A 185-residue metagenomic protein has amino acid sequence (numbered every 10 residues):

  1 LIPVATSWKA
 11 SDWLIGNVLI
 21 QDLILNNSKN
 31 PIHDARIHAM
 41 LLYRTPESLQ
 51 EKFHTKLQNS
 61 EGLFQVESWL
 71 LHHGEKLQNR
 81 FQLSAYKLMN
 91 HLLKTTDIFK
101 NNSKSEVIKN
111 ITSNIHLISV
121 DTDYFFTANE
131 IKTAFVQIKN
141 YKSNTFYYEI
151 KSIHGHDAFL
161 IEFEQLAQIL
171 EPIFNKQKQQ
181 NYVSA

Functional and structural regions predicted by a protein language model:
L1-K76: Alpha/beta-hydrolase-fold enzymes
P3-S7, V120-T122, I150-I153: An acidic- and aromatic-residue-enriched active-site/binding cleft used to recognize and process polar
H72-H73, L88-V107: Active-site nucleophile elbow and catalytic-triad environment of alpha/beta-hydrolase enzymes
K76, L93-D97, D121-F126: Acidic catalytic loop of the alpha/beta-hydrolase fold
N101-S105, S113, T127-I138: Short alpha-helix in the alpha/beta-hydrolase fold that links the catalytic acid
K104, T122, T145-Y148: Substrate-recognition/cap regions that form aromatic- and gly/pro-loop-enriched pockets for small-molecule ligands
I111, L117-S119: Short beta-strand/loop motif that positions the catalytic acidic residue of the alpha/beta-hydrolase fold
T133-A185: Catalytic active-site module of serine/aspartate enzymes centered on a nucleophile-bearing elbow/loop
